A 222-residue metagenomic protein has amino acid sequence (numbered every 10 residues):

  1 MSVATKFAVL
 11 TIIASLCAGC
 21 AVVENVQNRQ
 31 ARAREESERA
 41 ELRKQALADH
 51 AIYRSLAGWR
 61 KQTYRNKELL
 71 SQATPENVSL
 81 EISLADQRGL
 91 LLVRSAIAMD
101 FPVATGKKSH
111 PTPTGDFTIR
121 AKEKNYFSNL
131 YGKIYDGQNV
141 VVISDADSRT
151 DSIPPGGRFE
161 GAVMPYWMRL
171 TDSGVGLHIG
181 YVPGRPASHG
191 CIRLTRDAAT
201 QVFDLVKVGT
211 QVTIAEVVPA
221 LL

Functional and structural regions predicted by a protein language model:
S2-L222: N-terminal pre-domains immediately preceding structured catalytic cores
